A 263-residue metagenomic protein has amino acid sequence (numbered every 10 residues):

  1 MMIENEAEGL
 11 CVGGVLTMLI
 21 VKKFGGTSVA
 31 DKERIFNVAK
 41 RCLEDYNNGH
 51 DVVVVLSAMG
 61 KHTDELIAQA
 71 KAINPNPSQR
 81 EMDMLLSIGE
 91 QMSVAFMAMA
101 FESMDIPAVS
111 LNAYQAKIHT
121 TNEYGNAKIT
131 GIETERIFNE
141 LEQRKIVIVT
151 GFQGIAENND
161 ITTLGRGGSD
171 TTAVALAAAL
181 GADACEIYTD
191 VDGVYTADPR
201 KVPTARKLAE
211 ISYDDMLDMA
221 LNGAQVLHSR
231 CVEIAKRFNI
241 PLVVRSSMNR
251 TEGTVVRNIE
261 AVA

Functional and structural regions predicted by a protein language model:
M1-M2: Methionine residue identity
N5-E233: Nucleotide/pyrophosphate-binding catalytic subdomain
F152-Q153, S246-M248, E260: A broadly conserved detector of short glycine/acidic/proline-rich loop/turn motifs that flank catalytic sites and bind
T196, E252-G253: Short acidic/glycine-rich loop or secondary-structure boundary segments that cap or lie
A224-R230, I234-E252: Conserved glycine-bearing catalytic or ligand-binding loops at nucleotide- and phosphate-handling centers of large
V255-A263: A conserved regulatory-domain signal marking ACT and ACT-like small-molecule sensing domains and adjacent regulatory
